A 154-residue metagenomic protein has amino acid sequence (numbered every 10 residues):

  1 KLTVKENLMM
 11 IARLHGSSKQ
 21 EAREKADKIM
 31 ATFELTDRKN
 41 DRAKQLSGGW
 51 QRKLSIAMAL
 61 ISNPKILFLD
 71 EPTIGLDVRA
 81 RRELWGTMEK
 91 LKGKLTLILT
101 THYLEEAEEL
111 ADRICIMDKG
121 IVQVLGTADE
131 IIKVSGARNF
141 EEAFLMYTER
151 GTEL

Functional and structural regions predicted by a protein language model:
K1, R42-L46: Conserved ABC ATPase signature
M9, R13, Q20-R38: Conserved ABC ATPase "signature" region
N63: Conserved catalytic motifs of ABC-family nucleotide-binding domains
L67-D70: Catalytic Walker B motif of ABC-type/P-loop ATPase nucleotide-binding domains
K94-H102: Conserved H-loop
L125-G126: ABC ATPase "signature
